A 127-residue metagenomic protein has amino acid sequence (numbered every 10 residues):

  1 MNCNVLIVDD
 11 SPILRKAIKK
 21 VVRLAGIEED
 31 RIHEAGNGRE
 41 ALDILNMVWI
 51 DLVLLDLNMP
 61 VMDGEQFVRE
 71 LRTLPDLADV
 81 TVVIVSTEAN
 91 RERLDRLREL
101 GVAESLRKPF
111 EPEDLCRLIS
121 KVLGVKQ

Functional and structural regions predicted by a protein language model:
P12-H33, L100: Two-component/phosphorelay signaling modules centered on CheY-like receiver
E28-G36, I44, V68: Short hydrophobic/Thr-rich beta-strand motif most characteristic of the beta2 strand and flanking loop of CheY-like
A35-R39, P112: Conserved Asp/Asn-Gly motif in the active-site loop of CheY-like receiver
V48-L54: Active-site beta3 strand of CheY-like receiver
M59: Receiver (REC) domain active-site loop signature in two-component systems and cognate sites in sensor histidine kinases
F110-I119: C-terminal output helix
